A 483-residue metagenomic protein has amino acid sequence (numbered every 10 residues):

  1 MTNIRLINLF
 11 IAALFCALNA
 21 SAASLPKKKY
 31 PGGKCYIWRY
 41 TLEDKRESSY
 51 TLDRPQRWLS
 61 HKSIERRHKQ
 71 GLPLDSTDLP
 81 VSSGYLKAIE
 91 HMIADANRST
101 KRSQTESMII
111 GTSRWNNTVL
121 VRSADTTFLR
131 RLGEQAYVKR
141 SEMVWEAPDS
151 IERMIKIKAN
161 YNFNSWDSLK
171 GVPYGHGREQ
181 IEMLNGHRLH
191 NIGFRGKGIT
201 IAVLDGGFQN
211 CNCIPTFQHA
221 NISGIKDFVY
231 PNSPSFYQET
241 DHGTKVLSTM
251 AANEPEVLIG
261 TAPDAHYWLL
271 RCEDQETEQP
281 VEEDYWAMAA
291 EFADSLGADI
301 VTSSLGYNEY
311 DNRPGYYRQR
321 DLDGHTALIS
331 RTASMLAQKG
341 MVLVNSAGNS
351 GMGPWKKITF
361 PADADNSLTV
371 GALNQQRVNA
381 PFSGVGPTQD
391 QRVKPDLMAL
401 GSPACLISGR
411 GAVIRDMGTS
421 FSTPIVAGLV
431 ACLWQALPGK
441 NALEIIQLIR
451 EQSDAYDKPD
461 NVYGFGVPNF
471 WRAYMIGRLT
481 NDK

Functional and structural regions predicted by a protein language model:
M1-K29: Bacterial Sec-dependent N-terminal signal peptides
A22-R102, L120, T127-R130, A136-I151: Primarily auto-inhibitory N-terminal propeptides
K45-E47, N116, F128, A147-D149 (+10 more regions): Solvent-exposed loop/turn segments at secondary-structure junctions within structured extracellular/periplasmic domains
A88-I181, H187-H190: Autoinhibitory propeptides
G177, H187-K226, N232-E282, L296-D299 (+6 more regions): Subtilisin-like serine protease catalytic core
I214-S223, A372-F421, D457: Catalytic-core environment of secreted peptidases
L247, L270-D274, K357, L397 (+2 more regions): Hydrolase catalytic cores
N253-E256, L269-D363, G409-T423, N461-V462: Substrate-binding/access-modulating region of protease and related hydrolase catalytic domains
